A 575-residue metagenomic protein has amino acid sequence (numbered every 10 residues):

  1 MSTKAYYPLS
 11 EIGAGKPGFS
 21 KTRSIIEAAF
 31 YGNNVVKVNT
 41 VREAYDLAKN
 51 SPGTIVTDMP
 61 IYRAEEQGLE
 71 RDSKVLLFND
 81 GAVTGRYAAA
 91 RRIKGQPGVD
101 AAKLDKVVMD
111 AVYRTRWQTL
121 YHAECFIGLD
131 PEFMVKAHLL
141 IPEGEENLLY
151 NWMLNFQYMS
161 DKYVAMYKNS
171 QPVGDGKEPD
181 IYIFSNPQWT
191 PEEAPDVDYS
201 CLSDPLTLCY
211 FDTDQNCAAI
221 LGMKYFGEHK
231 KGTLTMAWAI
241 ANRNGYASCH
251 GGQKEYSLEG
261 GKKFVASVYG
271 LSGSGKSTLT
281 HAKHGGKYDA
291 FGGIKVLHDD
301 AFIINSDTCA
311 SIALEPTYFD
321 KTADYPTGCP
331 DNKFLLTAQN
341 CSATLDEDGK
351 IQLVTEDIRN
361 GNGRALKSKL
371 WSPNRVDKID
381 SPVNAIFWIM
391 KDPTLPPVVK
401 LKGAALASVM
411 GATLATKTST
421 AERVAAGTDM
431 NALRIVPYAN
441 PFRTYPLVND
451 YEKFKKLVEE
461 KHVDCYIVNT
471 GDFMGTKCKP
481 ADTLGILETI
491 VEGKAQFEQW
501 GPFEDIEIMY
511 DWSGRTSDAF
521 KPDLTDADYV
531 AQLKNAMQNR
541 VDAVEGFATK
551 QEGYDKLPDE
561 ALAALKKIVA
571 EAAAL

Functional and structural regions predicted by a protein language model:
M1-N169: N-terminal accessory targeting/assembly segments
S2-S73, A89, S342-L575: Conserved NTP phosphate-binding and transfer environment spanning the P-loop NTPase/kinase superfamily
G128, K224-E228, E259-G261, G273-S274 (+4 more regions): Short, glycine-/Ser/Thr-/acidic-enriched flexible segments
P179-I181, P187-N244, S248: Charged, amphipathic alpha-helical linker segments immediately N-terminal to NTP-binding catalytic cores
R243-E259: Pre-Walker A adenine-sensing motif
R243-N244, G260-G261, G286-V296, E459-V463 (+1 more regions): Secondary-structure transition/capping motifs at alpha-helix termini and the adjoining loop/turn into the next element
E259-D289: Glycine-rich phosphate-binding P-loop
F291-R364: Conserved nucleotide-sensing/catalytic segment adjacent to the nucleotide-binding pocket in NTP-handling enzymes
